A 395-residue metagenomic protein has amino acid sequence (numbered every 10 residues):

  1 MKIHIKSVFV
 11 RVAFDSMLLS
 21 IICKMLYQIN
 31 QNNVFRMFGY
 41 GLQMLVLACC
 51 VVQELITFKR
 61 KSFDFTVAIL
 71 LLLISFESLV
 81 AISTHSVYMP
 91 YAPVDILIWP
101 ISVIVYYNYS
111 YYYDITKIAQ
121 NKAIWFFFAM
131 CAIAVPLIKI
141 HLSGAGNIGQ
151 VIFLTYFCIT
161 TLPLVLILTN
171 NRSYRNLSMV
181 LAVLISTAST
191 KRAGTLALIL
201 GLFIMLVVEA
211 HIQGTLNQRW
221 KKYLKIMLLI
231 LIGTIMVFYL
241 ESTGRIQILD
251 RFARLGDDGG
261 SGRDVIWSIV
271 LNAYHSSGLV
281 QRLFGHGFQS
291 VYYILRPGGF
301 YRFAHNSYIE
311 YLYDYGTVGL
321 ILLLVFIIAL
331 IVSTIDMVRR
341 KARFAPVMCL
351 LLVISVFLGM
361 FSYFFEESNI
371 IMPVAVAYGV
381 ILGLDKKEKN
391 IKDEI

Functional and structural regions predicted by a protein language model:
M1-V10, N170-S173, R339-K341, V376-I395: A juxtamembrane structural motif centered on a specific transmembrane helix
H4-S16, T57-L71, T116-F126, Y174-R175 (+1 more regions): Membrane-interfacial loop-to-transmembrane alpha-helix junctions, especially the N-terminal start
S7, I56, T317-V356: Hydrophobic transmembrane alpha-helices and their immediate junctions
M37-L47, F63-L79, S86-S110, I124-F128 (+1 more regions): Aromatic-anchored transmembrane helix interface
S102-H141, I148-H211: Alpha-helical transmembrane segments of multi-pass inner-membrane proteins
N217-Y223, G233-I269, Y293-R296: Flexible juxtamembrane loops connecting transmembrane helices in multi-pass membrane enzymes that build or modify
D257-Y315, I331: Long extracytoplasmic/lumenal interhelical loops at the membrane interface of multi-pass membrane proteins
M348-M360, F364-I395: Transmembrane alpha-helices of multi-pass inner-membrane enzymes
